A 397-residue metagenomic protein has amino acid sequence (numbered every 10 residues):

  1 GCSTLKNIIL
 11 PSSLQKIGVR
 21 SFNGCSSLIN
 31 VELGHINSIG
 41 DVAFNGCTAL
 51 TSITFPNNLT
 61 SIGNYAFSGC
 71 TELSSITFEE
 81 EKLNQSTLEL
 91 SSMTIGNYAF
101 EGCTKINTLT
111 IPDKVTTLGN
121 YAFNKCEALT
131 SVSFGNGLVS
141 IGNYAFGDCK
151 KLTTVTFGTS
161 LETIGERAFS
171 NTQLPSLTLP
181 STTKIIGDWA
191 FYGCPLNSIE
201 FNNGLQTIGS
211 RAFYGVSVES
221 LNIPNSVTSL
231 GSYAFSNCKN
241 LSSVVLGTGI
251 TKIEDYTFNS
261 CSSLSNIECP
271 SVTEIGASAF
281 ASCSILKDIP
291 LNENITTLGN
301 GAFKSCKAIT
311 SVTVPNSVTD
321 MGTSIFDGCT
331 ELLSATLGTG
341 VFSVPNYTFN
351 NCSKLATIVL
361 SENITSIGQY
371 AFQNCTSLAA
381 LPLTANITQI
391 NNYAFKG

Functional and structural regions predicted by a protein language model:
C2-K16, S26-S38, T48-S61, T71-T94 (+13 more regions): Structural signature of tandem-repeat unit edges
